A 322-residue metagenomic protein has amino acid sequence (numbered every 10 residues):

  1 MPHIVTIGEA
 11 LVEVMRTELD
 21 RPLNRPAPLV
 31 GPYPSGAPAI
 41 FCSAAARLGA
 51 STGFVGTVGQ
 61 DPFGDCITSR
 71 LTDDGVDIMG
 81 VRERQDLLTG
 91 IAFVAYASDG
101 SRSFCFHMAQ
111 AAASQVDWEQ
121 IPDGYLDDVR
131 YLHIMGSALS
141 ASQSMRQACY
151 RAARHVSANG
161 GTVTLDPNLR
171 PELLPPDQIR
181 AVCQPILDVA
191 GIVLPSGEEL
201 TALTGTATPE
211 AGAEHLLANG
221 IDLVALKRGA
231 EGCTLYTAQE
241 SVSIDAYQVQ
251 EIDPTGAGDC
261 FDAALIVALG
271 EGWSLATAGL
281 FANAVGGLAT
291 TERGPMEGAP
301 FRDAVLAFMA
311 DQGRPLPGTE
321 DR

Functional and structural regions predicted by a protein language model:
M1-D77, I252, L316, R322: Glycine-rich phosphate/adenosyl-contacting loop at the front of the ribokinase-like
M1-V5, R154-H155, G205-R322: Conserved phosphate-binding/catalytic region of the ribokinase-like
T6-I7, G80, T164-L165, L194-P195 (+1 more regions): General beta-strand structural signal in soluble alpha/beta enzymes
A45, S196, G258: Short, conserved phosphate/pyrophosphate- and ester-handling motifs at nucleotide-, phospho-/glycolipid
S51-G136, L306-R322: Conserved N-terminal subdomain of the carbohydrate kinase-like
S51-T52, I78, V163, V224 (+1 more regions): Hydrophobic anchor at the start of a short beta-strand that flanks the dinucleotide cofactor-binding loop
Y131-E214, E231-C233: Conserved beta-alpha-beta core of the PfkB/ribokinase-like small-molecule kinase fold
